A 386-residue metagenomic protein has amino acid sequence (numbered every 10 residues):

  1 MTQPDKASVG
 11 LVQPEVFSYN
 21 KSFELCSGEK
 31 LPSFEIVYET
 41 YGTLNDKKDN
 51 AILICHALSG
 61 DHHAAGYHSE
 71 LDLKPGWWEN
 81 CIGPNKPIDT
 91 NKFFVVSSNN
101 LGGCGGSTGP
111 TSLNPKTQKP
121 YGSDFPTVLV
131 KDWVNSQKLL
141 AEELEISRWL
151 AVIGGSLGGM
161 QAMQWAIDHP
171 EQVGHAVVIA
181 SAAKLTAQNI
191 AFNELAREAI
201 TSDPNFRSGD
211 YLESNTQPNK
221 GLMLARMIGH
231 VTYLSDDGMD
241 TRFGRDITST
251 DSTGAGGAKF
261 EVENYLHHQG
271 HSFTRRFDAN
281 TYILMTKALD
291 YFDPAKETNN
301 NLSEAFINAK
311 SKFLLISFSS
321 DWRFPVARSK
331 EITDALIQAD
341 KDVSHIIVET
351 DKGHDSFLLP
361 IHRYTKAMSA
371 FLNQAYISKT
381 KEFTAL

Functional and structural regions predicted by a protein language model:
M1-I54, H68, T384-L386: Catalytic-loop region of hydrolases
E39, T43-N114: N-terminal cap/lid subdomain of alpha/beta-hydrolase-fold enzymes
K119-P120, D124, K131-L150: Conserved acidic catalytic loop of the alpha/beta-hydrolase fold
S147-A191: Conserved hydrolase catalytic core segment
Q172, V178-S272: Alpha/beta-hydrolase-fold enzymes
E297-L302, S311, P325-L336: Short alpha-helix in the alpha/beta-hydrolase fold that links the catalytic acid
A309, L315-S317: Short beta-strand/loop motif that positions the catalytic acidic residue of the alpha/beta-hydrolase fold
E331, I337-L386: Catalytic active-site module of serine/aspartate enzymes centered on a nucleophile-bearing elbow/loop
